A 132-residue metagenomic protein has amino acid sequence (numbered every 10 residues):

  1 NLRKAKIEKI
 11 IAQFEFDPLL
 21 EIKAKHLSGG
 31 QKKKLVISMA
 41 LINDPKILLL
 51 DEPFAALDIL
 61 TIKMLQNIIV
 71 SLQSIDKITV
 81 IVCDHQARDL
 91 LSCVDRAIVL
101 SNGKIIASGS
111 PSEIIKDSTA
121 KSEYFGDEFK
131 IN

Functional and structural regions predicted by a protein language model:
L2-L19, V70: Conserved ABC ATPase "signature" region
K23-L27: Conserved ABC ATPase signature
I37: Hydrophobic anchor residue at the start of the ABC signature
D44: Conserved catalytic motifs of ABC-family nucleotide-binding domains
L48-D51: Catalytic Walker B motif of ABC-type/P-loop ATPase nucleotide-binding domains
K63-I75: Helical segment within the ABC ATPase nucleotide-binding domain
